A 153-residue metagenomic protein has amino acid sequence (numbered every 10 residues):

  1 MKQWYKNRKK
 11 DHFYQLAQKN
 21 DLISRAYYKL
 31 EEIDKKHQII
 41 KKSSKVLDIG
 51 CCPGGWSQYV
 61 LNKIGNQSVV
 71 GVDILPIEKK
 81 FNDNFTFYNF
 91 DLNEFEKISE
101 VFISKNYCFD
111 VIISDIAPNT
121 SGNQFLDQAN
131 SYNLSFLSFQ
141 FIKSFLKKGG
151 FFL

Functional and structural regions predicted by a protein language model:
M1-K42: Class I SAM-dependent methyltransferase Rossmann-like catalytic core, especially the SAM/SAH-binding loop
L30, G50, I112: Residue-level signature of catalytic and energy-coupling elements of molecular machines, predominantly ATP/GTP-dependent
K41, I64-G65, F145-K148: Helix-to-beta-strand junctions that scaffold the AdoMet/dcAdoMet cofactor pocket in Class I SAM-dependent enzymes
K42-C52: Conserved class I S-adenosyl-L-methionine
P53-G65: Conserved SAM-binding loop of SAM-dependent methyltransferases across substrates and taxa, primarily the Class I
Q67-V70: Short beta-strand element of Class I
I74-N119: S-adenosyl-L-methionine
Y107-G149, L153: Mobile active-site "lid"/loop adjacent to the S-adenosyl-L-methionine
